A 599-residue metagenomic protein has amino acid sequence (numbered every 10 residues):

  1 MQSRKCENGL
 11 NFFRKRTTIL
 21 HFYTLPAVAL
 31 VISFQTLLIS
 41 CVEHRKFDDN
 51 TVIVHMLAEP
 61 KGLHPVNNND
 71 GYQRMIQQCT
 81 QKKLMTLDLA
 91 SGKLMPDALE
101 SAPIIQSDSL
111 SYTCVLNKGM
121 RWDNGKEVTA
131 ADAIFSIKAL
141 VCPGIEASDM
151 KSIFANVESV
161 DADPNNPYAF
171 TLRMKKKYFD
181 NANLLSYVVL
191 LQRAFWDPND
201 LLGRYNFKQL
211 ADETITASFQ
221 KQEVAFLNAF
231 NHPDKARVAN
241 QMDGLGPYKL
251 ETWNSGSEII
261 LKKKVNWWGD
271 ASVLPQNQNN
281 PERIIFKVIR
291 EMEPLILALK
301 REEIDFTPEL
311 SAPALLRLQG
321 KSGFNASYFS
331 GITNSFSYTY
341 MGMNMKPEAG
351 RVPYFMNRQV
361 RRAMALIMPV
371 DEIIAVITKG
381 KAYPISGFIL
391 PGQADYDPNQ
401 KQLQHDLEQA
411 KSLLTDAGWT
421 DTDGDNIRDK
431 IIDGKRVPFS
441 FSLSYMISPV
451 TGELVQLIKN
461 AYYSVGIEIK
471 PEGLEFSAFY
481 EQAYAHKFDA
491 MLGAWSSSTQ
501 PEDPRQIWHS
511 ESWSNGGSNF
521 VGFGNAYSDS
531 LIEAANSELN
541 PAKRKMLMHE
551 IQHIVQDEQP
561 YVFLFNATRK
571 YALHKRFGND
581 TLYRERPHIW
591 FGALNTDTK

Functional and structural regions predicted by a protein language model:
M1-L20: N-terminal secretory signal peptides that target proteins for export/translocation
T24-T36: Bacterial N-terminal signal peptides
F34-N50: Bacterial Sec-dependent signal peptides at the C-terminal "C-region" and cleavage site
C41-K46, A90, N117-S148, S159-D163 (+6 more regions): Extracytoplasmic/periplasmic ligand-capture domains
H55-S107, K138, D243: N-terminal lobe/hinge region of extracytoplasmic solute-binding protein
S152-A225: Surface-exposed binding/hinge segments that line and control ligand-binding clefts or catalytic entry sites
Y571-K599: Long beta-strand-rich cores associated with HINT superfamily self-processing modules
